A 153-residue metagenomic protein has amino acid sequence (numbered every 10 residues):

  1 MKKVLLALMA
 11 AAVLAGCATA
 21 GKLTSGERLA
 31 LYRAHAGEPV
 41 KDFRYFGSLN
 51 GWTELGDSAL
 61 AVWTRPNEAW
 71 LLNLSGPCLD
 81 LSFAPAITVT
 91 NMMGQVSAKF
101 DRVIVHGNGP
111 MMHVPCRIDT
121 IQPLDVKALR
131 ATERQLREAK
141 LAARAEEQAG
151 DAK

Functional and structural regions predicted by a protein language model:
M1-V4: Positively charged n-region of N-terminal signal peptides that target proteins for export
A12, G47, C116: Structured loop/turn residues at beta-strand edges in well-structured enzyme cores
L14-G16: C-terminal motif of bacterial Sec signal peptides marking the signal peptidase cleavage site
A18-A84, R137, A142-G150: N-terminal secretory signal peptides
C78-A152: Helix-rich interaction surfaces within compact, conserved domain-sized segments that mediate assembly or partner
